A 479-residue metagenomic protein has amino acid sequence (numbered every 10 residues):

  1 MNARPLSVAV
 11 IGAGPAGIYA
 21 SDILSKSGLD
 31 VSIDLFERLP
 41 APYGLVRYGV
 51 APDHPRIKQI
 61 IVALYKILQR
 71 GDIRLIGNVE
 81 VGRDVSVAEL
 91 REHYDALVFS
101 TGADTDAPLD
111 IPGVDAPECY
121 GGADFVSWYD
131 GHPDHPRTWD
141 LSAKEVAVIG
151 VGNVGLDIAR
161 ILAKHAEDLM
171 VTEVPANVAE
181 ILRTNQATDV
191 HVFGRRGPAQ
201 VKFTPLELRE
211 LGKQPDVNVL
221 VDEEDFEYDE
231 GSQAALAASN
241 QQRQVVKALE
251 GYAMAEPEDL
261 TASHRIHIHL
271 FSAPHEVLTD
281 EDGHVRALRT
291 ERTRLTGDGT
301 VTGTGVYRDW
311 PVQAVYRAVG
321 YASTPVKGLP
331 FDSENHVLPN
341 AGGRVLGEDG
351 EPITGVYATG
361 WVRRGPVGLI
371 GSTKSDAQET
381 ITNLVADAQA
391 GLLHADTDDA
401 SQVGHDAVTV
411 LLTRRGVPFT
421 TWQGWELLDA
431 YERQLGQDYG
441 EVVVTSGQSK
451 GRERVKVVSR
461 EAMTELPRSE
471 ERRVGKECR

Functional and structural regions predicted by a protein language model:
A3-G14, A143-I149: Beta1/beta-strand and adjacent pyrophosphate-binding region of the FAD-binding site in flavoprotein oxidoreductases
V8-L29, I158-L162: N-terminal Rossmann-like FAD-binding beta1-loop-alpha1 element of flavoenzymes
L29-P42, L169, N177-V178, R195: Glycine-rich FAD pyrophosphate-binding loop
P40-A96, Q244-S263, H267: N-terminal Rossmann-like dinucleotide/flavin-binding domain of flavoprotein oxidoreductases that bind FAD/FMN
D106-T184, V337-L346: Glycine-rich dinucleotide-binding loop and its adjacent helix/turn
E118-P136, V277-D280, H284, T296-R364: FAD-site-proximal beta/loop scaffold in flavoenzymes
R160-V306, L384, A388-L392, D396-D399: Dinucleotide-binding/catalytic capping subdomain of oxidoreductase cores
V345-R473: C-terminal, flexible cofactor-proximal segment of oxidoreductases
